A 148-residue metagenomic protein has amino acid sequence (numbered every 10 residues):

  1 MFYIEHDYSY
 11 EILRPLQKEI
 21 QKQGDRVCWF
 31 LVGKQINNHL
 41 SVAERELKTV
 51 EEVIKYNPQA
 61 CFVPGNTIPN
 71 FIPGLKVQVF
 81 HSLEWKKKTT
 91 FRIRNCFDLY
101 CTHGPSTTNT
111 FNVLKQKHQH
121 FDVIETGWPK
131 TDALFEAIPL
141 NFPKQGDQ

Functional and structural regions predicted by a protein language model:
F2-N141: Active-site and donor-binding regions of nucleotide-sugar-utilizing enzymes
K144-Q148: Conserved donor-binding/catalytic core segment of Leloir-type glycosyltransferases
